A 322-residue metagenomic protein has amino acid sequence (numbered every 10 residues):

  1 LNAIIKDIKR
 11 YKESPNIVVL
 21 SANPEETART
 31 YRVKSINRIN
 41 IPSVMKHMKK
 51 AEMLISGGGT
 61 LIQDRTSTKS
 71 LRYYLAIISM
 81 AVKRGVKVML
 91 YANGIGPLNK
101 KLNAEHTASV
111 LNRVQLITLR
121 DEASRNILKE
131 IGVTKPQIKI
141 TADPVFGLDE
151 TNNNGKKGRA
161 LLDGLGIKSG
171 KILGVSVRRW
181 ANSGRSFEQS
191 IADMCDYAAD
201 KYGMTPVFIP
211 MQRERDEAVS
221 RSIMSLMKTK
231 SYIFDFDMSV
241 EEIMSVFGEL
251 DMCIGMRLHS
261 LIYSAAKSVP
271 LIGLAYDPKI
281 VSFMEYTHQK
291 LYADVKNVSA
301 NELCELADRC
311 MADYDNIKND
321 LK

Functional and structural regions predicted by a protein language model:
L1-K322: Active-site anion-handling motifs in enzyme catalytic cores
